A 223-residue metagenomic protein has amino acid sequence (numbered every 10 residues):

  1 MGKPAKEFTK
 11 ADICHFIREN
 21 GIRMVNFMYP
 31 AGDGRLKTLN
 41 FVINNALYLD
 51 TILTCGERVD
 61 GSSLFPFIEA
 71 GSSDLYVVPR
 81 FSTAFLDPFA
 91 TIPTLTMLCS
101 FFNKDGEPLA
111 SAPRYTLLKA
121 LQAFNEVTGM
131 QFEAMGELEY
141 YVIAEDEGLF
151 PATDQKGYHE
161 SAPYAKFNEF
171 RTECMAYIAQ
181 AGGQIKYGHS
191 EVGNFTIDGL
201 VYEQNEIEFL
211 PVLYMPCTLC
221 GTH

Functional and structural regions predicted by a protein language model:
M1-S190, I207-P211, M215, L219-T222: ATP/Mg2+-dependent ligation/transfer catalytic cores
G193-N205: Short, conserved helix/loop micro-motifs enriched in His/Cys and acidic residues
